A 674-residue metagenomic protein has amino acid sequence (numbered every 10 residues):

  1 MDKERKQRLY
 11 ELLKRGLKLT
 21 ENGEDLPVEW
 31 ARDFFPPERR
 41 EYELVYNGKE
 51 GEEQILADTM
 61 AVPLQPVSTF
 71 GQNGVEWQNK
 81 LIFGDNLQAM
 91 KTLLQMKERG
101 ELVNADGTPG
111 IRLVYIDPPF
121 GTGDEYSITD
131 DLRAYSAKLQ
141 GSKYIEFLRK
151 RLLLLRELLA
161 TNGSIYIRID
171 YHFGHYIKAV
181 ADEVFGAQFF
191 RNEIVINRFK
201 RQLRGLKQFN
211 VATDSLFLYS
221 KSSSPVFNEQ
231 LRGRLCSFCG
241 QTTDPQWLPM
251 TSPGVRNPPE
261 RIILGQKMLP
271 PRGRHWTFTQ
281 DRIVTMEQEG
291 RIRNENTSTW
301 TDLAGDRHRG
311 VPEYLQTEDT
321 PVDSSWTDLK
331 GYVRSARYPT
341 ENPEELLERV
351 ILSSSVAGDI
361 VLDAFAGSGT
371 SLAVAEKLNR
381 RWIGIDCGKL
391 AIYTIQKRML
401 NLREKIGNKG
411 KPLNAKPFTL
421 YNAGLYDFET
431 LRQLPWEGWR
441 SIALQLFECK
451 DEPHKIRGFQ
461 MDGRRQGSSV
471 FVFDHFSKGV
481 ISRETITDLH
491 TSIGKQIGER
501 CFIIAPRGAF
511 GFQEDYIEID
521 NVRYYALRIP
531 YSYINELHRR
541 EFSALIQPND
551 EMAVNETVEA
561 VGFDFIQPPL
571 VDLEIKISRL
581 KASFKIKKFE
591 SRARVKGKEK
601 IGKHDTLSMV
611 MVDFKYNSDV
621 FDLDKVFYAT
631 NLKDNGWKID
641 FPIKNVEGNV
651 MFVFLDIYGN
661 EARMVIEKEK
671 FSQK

Functional and structural regions predicted by a protein language model:
M1-V62, P66-N73, Q78, E98-T108 (+8 more regions): Accessory, often C-terminal, charged low-complexity segments
P119-F147, A160-N162, F173: Mobile active-site "lid"/loop adjacent to the S-adenosyl-L-methionine
L159-I165, A357-G358: Short glycine-dipeptide loop
R334-L346: Conserved SAM-binding loop and adjacent beta-strand
D359-A364: Conserved class I S-adenosyl-L-methionine
F365-G369: Class I SAM-dependent methyltransferase "Motif I" SAM/SAH-binding loop
S371-R380: Conserved SAM-binding loop of SAM-dependent methyltransferases across substrates and taxa, primarily the Class I
W382-D386: Conserved SAM-binding motif I beta-strand of class I
